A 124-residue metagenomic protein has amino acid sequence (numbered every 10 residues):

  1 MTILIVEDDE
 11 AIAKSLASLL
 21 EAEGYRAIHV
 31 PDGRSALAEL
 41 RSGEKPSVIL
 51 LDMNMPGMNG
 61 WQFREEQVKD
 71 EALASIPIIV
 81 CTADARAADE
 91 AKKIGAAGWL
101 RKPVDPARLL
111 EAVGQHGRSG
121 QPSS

Functional and structural regions predicted by a protein language model:
E7, T82: Conserved acidic carboxylate
E10-I28: Two-component/phosphorelay signaling modules centered on CheY-like receiver
D32-S35, N59-Q62: Acidic catalytic/metal-coordinating carboxylates
E44-S47, A72-P77: His-Asp phosphorelay/catalytic-motif detector in bacterial-type signaling
D52: Active-site residues of response regulator receiver
M55: Receiver (REC) domain active-site loop signature in two-component systems and cognate sites in sensor histidine kinases
Q62, D84-R101, R108-E111: Alpha4 helix (beta4-alpha4-beta5 surface) of REC/receiver domains from two-component response regulators
G114-S124: The C-terminal output helix
